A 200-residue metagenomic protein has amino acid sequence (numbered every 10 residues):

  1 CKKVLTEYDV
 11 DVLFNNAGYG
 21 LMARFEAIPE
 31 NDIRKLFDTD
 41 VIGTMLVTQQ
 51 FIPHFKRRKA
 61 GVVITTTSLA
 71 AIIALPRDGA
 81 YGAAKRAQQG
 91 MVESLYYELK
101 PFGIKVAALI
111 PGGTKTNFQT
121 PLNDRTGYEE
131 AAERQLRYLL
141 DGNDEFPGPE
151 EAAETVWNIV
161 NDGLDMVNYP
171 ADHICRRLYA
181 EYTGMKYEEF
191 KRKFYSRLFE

Functional and structural regions predicted by a protein language model:
N16-L21: Conserved NAD(P)H cofactor-binding loop of Rossmann-fold oxidoreductase domains
R24-F25, D32-R34: Substrate-binding pocket helix/loop in short-chain dehydrogenase/reductase
I28, A74-G82, S94: Active-site loop-to-helix junction immediately N-terminal to the catalytic Tyr of the SDR YXXXK motif in Rossmann-fold
T48, A84-A87: Active-site helix of classical SDR
T48-Q49, E93: A short, exposed helix-loop element centered on a Lys and neighboring polar residues
S68: Residue(s) in the substrate-gating loop at a strand-loop-helix junction that position the organic substrate next
P101-M166: SDR active-site lid
